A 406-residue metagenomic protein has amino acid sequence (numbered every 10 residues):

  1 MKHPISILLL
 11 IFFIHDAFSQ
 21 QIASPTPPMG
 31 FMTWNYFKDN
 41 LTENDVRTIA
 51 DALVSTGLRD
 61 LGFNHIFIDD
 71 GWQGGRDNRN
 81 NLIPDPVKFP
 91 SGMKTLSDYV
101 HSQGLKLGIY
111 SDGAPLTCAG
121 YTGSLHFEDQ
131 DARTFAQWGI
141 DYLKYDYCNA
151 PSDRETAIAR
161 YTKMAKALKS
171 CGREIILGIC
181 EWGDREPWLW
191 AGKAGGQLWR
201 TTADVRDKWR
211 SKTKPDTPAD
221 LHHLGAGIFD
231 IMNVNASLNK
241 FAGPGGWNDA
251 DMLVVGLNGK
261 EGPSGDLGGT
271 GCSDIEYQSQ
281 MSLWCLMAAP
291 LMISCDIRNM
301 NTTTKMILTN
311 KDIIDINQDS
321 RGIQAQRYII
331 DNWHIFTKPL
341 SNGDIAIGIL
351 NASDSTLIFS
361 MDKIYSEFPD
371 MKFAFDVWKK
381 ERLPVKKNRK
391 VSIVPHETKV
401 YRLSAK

Functional and structural regions predicted by a protein language model:
M1-Q20: Bacterial Sec-dependent N-terminal signal peptides
P27-T33, G62-D69, K106-S111, D141-D146 (+6 more regions): Structural recognition of the beta-strand scaffold that forms the well-ordered cores of secreted hydrolase catalytic
I49, L53-R154, R160: Aromatic-lined carbohydrate-binding/catalytic grooves of carbohydrate-active enzymes
L105-Y121, K169-E186: Aromatic-lined carbohydrate-recognition surfaces of secreted/lumenal glycan-active proteins
Q130, I176-M292: Glycan-recognition surfaces
Q278, W284-M287, M292-S294, I329-F368: Carbohydrate-binding surface patches
S279-R327: Catalytic cores of secreted or luminal carbohydrate-active enzymes
V385-K406: C-terminal beta-strand-rich structural cap/linker in extracellular carbohydrate-active enzymes
